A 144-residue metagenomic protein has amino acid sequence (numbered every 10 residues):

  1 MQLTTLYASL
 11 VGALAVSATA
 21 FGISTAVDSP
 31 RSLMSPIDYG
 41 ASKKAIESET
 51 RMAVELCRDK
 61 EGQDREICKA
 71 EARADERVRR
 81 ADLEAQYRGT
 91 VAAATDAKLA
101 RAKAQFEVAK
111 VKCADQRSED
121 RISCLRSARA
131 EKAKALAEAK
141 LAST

Functional and structural regions predicted by a protein language model:
M1-I23: Gram-negative bacterial Sec-dependent N-terminal signal peptides
T4, A20-T144: Mitochondrial intermembrane space
